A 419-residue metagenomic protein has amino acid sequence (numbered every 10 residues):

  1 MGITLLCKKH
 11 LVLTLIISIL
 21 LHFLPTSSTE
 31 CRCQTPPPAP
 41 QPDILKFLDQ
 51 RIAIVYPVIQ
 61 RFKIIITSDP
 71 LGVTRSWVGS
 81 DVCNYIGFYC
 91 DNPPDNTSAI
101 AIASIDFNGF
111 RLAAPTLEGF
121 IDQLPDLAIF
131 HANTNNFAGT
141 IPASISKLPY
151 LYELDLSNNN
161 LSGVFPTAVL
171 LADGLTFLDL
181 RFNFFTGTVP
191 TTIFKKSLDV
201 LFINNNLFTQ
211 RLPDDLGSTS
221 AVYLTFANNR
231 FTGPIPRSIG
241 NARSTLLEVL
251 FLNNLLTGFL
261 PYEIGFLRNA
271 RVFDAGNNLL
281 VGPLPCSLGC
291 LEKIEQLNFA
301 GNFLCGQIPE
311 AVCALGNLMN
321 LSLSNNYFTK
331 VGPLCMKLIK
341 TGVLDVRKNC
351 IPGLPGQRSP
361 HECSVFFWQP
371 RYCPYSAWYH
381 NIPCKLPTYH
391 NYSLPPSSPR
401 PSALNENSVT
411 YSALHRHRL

Functional and structural regions predicted by a protein language model:
H10-G87, S364, W368-C384, T388 (+2 more regions): Surface-exposed cap/linker segments adjacent to membranes
I66-E118, G356-S359, L419: LRR flanking "cap" motifs
A99, D122-L127, S146-L151, A168-L175 (+9 more regions): Leucine-rich repeat
F110, N135, L156-N159, L180-N183 (+7 more regions): Consensus "Asn ladder" position of solenoid repeat domains
T116-D122, I141-A143, S162-T167, T186-T191 (+6 more regions): The feature encodes a structural signal of leucine-rich repeats
L117-G217: A generic tandem-repeat structural signature
T209-I308: Eukaryotic tandem repeat interaction scaffolds
L291, E295-C305, P309-N381: Leucine-rich repeat domain C-terminal region
